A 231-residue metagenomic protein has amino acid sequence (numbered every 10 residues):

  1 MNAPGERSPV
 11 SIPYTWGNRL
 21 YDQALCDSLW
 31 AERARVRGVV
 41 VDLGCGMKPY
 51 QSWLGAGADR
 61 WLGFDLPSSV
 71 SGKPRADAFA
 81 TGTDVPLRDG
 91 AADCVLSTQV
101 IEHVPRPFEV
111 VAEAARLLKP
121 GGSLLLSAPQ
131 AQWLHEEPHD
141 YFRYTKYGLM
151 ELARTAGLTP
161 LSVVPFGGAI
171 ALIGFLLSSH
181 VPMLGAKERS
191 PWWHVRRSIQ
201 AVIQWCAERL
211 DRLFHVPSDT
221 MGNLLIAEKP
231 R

Functional and structural regions predicted by a protein language model:
M1-G90, C94, F108-V111, P217-L224 (+1 more regions): Conserved N-terminal segment of class I S-adenosyl-L-methionine
T15, P105-E109, E113, K119 (+1 more regions): S-adenosyl-L-methionine-dependent methyltransferase catalytic module, highlighting the catalytic core
R35, E102, Y144: Residue-level signal for short amphipathic helical patches enriched in basic/charged and nearby hydrophobic residues
D84, E102, W133: Glycine-/small-residue-rich active-site loops that bind phosphorylated ligands and cofactors
C94-V95, L152: Conserved short hydrophobic interaction patches
S97-V100: A short beta-strand submotif of the Rossmann-like class I SAM-dependent methyltransferase core that lines
